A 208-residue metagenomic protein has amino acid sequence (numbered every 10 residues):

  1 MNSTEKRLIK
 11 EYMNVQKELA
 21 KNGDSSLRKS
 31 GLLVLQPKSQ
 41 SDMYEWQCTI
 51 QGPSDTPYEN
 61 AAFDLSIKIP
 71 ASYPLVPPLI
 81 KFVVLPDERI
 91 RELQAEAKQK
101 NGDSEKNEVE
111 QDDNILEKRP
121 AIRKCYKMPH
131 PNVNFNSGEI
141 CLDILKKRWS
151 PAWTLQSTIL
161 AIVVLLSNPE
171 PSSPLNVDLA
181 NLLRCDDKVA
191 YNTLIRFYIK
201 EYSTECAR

Functional and structural regions predicted by a protein language model:
M1-R208: UBC/E2-like fold recognition across ubiquitin and ubiquitin-like conjugation systems, capturing catalytically active
